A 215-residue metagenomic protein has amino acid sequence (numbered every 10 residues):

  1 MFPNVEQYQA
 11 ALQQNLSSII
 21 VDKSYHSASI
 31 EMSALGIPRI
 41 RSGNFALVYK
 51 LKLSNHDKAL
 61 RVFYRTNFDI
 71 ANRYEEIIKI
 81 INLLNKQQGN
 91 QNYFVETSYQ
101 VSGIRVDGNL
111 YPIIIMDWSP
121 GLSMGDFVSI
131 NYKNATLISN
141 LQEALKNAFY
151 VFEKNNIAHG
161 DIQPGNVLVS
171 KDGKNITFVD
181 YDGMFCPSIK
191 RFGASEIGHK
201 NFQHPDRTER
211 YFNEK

Functional and structural regions predicted by a protein language model:
M1-R39, N72-I80: Juxta-kinase regulatory segment immediately upstream of eukaryotic protein kinase catalytic domains
G36-P38, N44-V95, D107: ATP-binding glycine-rich loop module of kinase domains
Y93-N140, R191: Conserved structural core of kinase catalytic domains
A144-E153: Short C-lobe core helix of eukaryotic-like protein kinase catalytic domains
E153-S170: Catalytic-loop of the protein kinase fold
V179-F185: Activation of the activation-loop gatekeeper triad in protein kinase-fold domains
F192-R207: Conserved activation segment of eukaryotic-like protein kinases, specifically the C-terminal portion of the activation
D206-K215: Conserved end of the kinase activation segment
